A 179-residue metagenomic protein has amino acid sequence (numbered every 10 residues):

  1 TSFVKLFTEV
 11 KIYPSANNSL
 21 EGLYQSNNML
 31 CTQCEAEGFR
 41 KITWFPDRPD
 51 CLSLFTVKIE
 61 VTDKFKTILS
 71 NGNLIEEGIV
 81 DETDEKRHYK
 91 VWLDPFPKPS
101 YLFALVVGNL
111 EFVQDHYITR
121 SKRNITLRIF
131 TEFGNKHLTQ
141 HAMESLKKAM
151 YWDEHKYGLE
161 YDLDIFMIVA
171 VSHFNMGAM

Functional and structural regions predicted by a protein language model:
T1, Q33-E35, R40-I42: Aromatic/His-enriched, Gly/Pro-containing loop or helix-boundary segments that lie immediately adjacent to catalytic
T1-S26, E82-D84: A surface-exposed beta-strand-loop module
L20-L23, N27, F39, F65 (+1 more regions): Generic structural signal of hydrophobic/aromatic residues within well-ordered alpha-helices of folded domains
Y24-M29, F45, P49: N-terminal, polar/Ser/Thr-rich
E35-E37, D47-M179: Hydrophobic helix-coil surface modules that form long, contiguous segments used for peptide/substrate interaction
